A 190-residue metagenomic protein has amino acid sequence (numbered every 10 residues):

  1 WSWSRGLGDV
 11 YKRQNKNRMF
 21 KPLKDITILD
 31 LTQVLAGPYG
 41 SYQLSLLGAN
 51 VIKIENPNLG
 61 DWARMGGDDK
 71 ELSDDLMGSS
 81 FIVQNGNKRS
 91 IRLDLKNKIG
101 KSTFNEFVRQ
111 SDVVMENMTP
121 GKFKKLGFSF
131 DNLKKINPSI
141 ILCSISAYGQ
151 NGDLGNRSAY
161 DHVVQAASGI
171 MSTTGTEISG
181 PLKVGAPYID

Functional and structural regions predicted by a protein language model:
W1-Q14: Single conserved hydrophobic/aromatic residue that forms the stacking wall/gate of nucleotide- or nucleobase-binding
N15-D190: N-terminal helix-loop segment corresponding to the beta1-alpha1 unit of nucleotide/adenylate-binding folds
